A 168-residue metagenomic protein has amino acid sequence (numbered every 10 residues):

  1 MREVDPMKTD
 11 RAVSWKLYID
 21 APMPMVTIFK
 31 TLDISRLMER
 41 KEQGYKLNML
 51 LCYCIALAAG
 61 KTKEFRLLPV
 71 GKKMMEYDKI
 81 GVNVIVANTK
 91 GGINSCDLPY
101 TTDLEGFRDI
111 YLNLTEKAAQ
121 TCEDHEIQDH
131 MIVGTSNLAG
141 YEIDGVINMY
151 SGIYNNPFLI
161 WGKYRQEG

Functional and structural regions predicted by a protein language model:
M1-F29, N48, D129-S136, Y141-G168: Flexible, Gly/Pro-enriched loop and linker segments at secondary-structure and domain junctions
M1-W15, A56, L68, D78-V82 (+3 more regions): Domain-scale detector for complete catalytic domains at protein termini or as standalone homologs
M25-L32, R36-Q43, I93-G106, S151: Acyl-group handling in specialized metabolite and lipid biosynthesis
L37-E64, L159, K163, E167-G168: Acyl activation and transfer enzymes in specialized metabolism, enriched for ANL adenylate-forming modules
M38, E76-D78, Y141-V146: Short, solvent-exposed polar/charged micro-motifs at secondary-structure junctions
T62-P69, A119-H125: Short secondary-structure capping/junction motifs at helix and strand boundaries
F65-D97: Small-residue-rich loop/turn and linker elements
N88-V146: Helical lid/core segments from catalytic subdomains that handle acyl or acyl-like groups
